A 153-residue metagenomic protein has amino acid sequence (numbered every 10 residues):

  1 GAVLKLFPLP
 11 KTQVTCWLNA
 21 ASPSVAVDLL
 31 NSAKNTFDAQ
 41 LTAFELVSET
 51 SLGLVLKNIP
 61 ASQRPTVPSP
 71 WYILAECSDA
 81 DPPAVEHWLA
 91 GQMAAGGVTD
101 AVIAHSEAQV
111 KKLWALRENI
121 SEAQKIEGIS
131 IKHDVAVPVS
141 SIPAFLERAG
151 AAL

Functional and structural regions predicted by a protein language model:
G1-L153: Noncatalytic alpha-helical scaffold of FAD-dependent oxidoreductases
